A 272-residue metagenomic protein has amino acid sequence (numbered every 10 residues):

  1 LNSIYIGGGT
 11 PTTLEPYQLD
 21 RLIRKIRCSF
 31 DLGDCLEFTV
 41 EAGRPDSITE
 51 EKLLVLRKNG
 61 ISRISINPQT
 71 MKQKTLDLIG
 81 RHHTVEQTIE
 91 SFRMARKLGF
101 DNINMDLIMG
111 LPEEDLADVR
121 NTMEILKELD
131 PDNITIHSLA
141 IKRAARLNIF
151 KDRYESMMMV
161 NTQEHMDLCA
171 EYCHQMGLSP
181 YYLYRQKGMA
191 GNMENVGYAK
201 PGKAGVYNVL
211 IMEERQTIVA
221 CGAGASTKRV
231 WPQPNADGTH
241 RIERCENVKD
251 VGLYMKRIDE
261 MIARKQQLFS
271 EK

Functional and structural regions predicted by a protein language model:
L1, V55-R63, A95, Y182-E194 (+2 more regions): A broadly tuned preference for mixed-charge, low-complexity surface segments
L1-C169: Conserved non-cysteine loop/helix-boundary elements of the Radical SAM core domain that shape
Y5, F30, H83, F100 (+5 more regions): Aromatic side chains
P11, G188, G224-T227: Short, glycine-/Ser/Thr-/acidic-enriched flexible segments
R21, L78, E171, L253-K256 (+1 more regions): Charged/polar, solvent-exposed surface patches and flexible loops
I23, V85, H174-G177, N247: Short linear sequence motifs
A144-C221: A C-terminal junction/extension of Radical SAM enzymes
G197, P201-K272: Radical SAM enzyme core and accessory elements
